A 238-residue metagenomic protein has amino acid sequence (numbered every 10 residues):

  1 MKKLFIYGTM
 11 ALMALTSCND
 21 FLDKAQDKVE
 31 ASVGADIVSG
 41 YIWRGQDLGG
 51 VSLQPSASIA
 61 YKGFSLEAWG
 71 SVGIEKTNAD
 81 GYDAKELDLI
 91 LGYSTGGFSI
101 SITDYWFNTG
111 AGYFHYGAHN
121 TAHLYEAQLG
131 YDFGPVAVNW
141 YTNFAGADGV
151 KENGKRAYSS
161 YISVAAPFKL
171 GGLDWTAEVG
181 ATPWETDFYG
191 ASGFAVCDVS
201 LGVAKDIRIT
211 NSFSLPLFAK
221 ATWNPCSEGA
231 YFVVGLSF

Functional and structural regions predicted by a protein language model:
M1-E30: Cleavable N-terminal export/targeting peptides
D20-E30, G97, A166-T176, I207-L217: Short loop/turn motifs that connect adjacent beta-strands in outer-membrane beta-barrel proteins
D20-E75, Y141-N143: Short glycine/proline- and aromatic-enriched beta-strand/turn motifs that initiate or cap beta-hairpins
D27-V29, G49-L53, D83-L87, G96 (+5 more regions): Residues that define the transmembrane beta-barrel architecture of outer-membrane proteins
E30-G34, S56, S65-E67, I90-G92 (+7 more regions): Residue-level detector of the transmembrane beta-barrel scaffold of outer-membrane proteins
I37-Y41, Y61-G63, G70-K76, T95-G97 (+8 more regions): Transmembrane beta-strands of outer-membrane beta-barrel pores
A118-T186: Detector for outer-membrane/organellar transmembrane beta-barrel domains, recognizing the amphipathic beta-strand
G190-F238: Predominantly the C-terminal beta-signal and adjacent terminal strand-loop region of outer-membrane beta-barrel
